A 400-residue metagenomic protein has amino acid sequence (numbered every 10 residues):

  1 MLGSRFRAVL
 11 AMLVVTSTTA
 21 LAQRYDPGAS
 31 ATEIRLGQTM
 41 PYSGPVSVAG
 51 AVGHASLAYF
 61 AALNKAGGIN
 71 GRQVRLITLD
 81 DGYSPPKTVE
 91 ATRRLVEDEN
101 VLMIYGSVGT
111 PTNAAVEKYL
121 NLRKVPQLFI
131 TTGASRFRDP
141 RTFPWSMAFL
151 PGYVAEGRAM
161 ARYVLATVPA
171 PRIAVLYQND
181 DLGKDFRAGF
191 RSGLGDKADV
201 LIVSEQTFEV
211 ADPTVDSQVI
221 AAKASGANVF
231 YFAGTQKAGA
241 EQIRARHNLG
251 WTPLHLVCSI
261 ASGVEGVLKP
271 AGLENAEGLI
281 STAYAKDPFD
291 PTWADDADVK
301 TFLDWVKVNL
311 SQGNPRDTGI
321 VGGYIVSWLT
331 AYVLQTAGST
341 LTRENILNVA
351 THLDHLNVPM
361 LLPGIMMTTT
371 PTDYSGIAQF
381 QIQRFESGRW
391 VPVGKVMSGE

Functional and structural regions predicted by a protein language model:
M1-R35, M397-E400: Short, low-complexity disordered leader/linker segments with a strong preference for bacterial N-terminal type II
R24-E33, G37-L57, L79-P86, V108-G109 (+3 more regions): Extracytoplasmic "Venus flytrap"
R24-Y25, E33-R35, V48-H54, A66-D139 (+3 more regions): Beta-alpha junction/loop-to-helix N-cap segments that form part of ligand/metal-binding clefts
D81, L128, S135-R138, Q206 (+3 more regions): Venus flytrap/periplasmic-binding-protein-like
K87-E90, S135-R138, F143-L249, T292-A294 (+1 more regions): Extracellular/periplasmic Venus flytrap/periplasmic-binding protein
L95-V108, L128-I130, R172-Y177, G226-Q236 (+3 more regions): Periplasmic-binding protein-like
R246-G323, P392-S398: Extracellular/periplasmic periplasmic-binding protein-like sensory domains
V308-V321, A331-W390: Segments of small-molecule ligand-sensing domains
